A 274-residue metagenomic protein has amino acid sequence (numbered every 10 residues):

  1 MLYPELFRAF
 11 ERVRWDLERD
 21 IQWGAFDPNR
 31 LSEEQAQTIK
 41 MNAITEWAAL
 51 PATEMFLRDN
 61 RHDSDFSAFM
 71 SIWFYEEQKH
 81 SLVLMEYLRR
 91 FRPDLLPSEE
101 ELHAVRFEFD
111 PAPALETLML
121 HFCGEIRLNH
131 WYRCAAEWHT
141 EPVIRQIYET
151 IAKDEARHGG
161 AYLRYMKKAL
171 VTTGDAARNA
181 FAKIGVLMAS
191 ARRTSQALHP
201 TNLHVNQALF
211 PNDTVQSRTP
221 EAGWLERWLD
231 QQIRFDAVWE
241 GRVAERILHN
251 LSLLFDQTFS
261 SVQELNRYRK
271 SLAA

Functional and structural regions predicted by a protein language model:
M1-A274: Non-heme di-metal
